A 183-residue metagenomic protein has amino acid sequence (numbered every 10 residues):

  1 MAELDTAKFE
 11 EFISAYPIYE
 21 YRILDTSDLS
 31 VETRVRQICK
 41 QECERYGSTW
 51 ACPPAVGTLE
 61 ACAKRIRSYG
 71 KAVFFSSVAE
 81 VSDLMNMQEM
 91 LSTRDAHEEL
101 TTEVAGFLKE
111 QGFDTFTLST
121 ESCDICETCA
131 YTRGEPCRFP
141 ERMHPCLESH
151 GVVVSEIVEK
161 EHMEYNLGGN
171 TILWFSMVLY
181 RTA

Functional and structural regions predicted by a protein language model:
M1-K8: C-terminal helical/tail subdomains of lipid-metabolizing enzymes
E3, Y19-L24, D28-T49, P53-A183: Catalytic cores of enzyme domains
K8-F9, V104: Generic structural signal for hydrophobic residues
